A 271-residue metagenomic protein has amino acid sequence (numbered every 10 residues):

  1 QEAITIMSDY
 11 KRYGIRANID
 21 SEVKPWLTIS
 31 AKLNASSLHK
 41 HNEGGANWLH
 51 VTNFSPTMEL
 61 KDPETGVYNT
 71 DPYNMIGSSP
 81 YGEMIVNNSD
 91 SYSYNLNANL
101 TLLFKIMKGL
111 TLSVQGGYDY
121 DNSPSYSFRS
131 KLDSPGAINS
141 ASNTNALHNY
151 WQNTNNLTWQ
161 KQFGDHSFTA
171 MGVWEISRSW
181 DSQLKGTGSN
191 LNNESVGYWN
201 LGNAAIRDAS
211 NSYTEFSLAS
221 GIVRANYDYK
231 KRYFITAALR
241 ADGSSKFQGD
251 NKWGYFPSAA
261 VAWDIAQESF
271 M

Functional and structural regions predicted by a protein language model:
Q1, I235-S244: Transmembrane beta-strand segments that form the barrel wall of outer-membrane beta-barrel proteins
A3-S8, G14, N18-N97, S113-S220 (+2 more regions): Surface-exposed loop/interface segments of Gram-negative outer-membrane beta-barrel transport/assembly proteins
G14-A17, L100, F104, Y227 (+1 more regions): Extended, hydrophobic/aromatic-rich amphipathic alpha-helical segments that build helical scaffolds
S21-E22, L33, L102-F104, W159-K161 (+4 more regions): Residue-level signature of outer-membrane beta-barrel architecture
A219-Y229: Structured alpha-helical segments in the cores of large, soluble enzyme domains
G249-W253: Short glycine/threonine-rich loop-to-helix capping motif typified by GTGT followed within a few residues by an Asp-Pro
S258-A262: Outer-membrane beta-barrel "beta-signal"
